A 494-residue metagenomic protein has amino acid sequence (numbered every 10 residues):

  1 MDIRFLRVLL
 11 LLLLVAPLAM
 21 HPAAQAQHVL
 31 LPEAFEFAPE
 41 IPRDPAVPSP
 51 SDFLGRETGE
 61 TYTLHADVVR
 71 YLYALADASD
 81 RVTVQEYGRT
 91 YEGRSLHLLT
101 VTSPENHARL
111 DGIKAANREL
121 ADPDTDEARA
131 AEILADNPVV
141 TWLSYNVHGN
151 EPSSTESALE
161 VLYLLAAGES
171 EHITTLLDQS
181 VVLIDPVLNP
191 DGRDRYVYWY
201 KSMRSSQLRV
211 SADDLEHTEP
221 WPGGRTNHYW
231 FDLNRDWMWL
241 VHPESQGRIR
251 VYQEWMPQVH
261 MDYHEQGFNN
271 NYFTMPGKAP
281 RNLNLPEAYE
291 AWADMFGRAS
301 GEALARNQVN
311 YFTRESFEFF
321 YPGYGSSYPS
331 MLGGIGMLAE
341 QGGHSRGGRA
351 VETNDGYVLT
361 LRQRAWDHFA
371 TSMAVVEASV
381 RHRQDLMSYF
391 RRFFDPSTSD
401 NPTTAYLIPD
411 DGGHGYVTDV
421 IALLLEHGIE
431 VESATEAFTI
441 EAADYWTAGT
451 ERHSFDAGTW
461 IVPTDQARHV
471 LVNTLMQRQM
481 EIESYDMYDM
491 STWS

Functional and structural regions predicted by a protein language model:
M1-L10: Bacterial N-terminal signal peptides that target proteins for export
L9-A19: Bacterial N-terminal signal peptides
M20-A26: Sec/Tat signal peptide C-region and signal peptidase I cleavage site
A26-P152, E156-L183, Y229, R235-D236 (+7 more regions): Intrinsic-disorder/low-complexity accessory segments
L177-Y196: Short, conserved secondary-structure transition motifs
D194-S211: Aromatic- and acidic-residue-enriched segments that line the glycan-binding/catalytic groove of carbohydrate-active
S211-F231: Aromatic- and acidic-residue-enriched carbohydrate-binding clefts of CAZyme catalytic domains
